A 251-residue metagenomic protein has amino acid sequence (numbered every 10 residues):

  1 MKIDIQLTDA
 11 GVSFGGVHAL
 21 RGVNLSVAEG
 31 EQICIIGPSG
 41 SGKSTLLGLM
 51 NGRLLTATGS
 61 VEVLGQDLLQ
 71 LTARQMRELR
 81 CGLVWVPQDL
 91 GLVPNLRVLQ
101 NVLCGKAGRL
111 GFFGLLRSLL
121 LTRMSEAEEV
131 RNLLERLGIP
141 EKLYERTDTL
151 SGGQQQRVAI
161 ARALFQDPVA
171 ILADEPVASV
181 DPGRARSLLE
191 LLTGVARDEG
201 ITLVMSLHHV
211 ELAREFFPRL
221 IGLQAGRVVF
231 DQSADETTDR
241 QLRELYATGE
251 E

Functional and structural regions predicted by a protein language model:
N51: Helix-to-loop junction immediately C-terminal to a conserved catalytic motif
G59-D67, L79: Conserved ABC transporter NBD signature motif
D67, L110-E141: Conserved ABC ATPase "signature" region
R146-L150, Q154: Conserved ABC ATPase signature
I171-D174: Catalytic Walker B motif of ABC-type/P-loop ATPase nucleotide-binding domains
P182-R184: Helix N-cap at the start of a conserved alpha-helix in ABC-type nucleotide-binding domains
